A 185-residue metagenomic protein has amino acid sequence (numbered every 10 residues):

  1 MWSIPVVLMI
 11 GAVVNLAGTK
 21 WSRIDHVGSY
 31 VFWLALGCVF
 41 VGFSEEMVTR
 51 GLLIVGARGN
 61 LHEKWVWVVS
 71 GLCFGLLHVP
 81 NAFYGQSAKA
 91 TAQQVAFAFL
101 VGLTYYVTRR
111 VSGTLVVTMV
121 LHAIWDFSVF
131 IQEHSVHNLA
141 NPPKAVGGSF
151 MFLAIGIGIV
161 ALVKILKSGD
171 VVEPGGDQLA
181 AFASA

Functional and structural regions predicted by a protein language model:
M1-V48, I54-G59: Juxtamembrane helix-loop-helix connectors linking adjacent transmembrane helices in multi-pass membrane enzymes
W2-P5, V31-F32, K64-V69, V95-A96 (+1 more regions): Hydrophobic alpha-helical transmembrane segments
M9-G18, G71-N81, A123-E133: Aromatic-anchored segments of alpha-helical transmembrane domains
R23-A35, F83-A96: Juxtamembrane helix-entry segments on the extracytoplasmic side of multipass membrane proteins
C38, G42, E63-V79: Small-polar-interrupted transmembrane alpha-helices in polytopic inner-membrane proteins
S44-V69, R110-T114: Membrane-interface helix/loop boundary segments of multi-pass membrane proteins
A90-G147: Functionally important transmembrane alpha-helices
A123-A185: C-terminal membrane module of polytopic membrane proteins
